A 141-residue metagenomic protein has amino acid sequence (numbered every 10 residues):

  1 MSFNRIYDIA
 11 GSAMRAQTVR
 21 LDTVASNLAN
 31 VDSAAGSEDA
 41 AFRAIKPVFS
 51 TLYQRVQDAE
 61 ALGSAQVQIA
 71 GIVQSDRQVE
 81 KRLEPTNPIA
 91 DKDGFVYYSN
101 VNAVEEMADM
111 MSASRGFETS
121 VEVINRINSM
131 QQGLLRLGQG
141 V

Functional and structural regions predicted by a protein language model:
M1-V141: Amphipathic alpha-helical polymerization modules
